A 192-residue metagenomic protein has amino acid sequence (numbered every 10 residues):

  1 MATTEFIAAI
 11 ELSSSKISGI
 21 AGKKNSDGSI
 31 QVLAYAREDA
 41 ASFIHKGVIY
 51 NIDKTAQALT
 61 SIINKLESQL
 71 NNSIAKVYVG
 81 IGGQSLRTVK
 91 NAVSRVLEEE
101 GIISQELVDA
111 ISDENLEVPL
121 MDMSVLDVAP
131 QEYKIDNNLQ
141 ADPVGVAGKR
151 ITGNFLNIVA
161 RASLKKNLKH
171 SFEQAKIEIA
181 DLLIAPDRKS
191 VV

Functional and structural regions predicted by a protein language model:
M1-K16, I20-V192: Nucleotide/phosphate-binding catalytic cleft detector across ATP-hydrolyzing and phosphate-transferring enzymes
